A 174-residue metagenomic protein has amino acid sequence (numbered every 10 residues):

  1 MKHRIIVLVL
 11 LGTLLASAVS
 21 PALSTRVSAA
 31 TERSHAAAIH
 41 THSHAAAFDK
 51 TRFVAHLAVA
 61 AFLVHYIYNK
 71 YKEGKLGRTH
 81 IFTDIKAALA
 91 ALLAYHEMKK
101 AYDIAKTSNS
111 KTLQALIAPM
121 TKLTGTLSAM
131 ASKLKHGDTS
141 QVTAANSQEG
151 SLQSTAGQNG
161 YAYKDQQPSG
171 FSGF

Functional and structural regions predicted by a protein language model:
M1-V9: Bacterial N-terminal signal peptides that target proteins for export
V9-A18: Bacterial N-terminal signal peptides
S17-T41: C-terminal region of N-terminal signal peptides and the immediate post-cleavage residues of exported proteins
H42-H56, L76-K86, S108-A115, G137 (+1 more regions): Non-transmembrane, amphipathic alpha-helical segments
A46-H56, A60-K70, K122-F174: C-terminal amphipathic alpha-helix
H56, A60-N109: Alpha-helical segments in soluble extracytoplasmic regions
